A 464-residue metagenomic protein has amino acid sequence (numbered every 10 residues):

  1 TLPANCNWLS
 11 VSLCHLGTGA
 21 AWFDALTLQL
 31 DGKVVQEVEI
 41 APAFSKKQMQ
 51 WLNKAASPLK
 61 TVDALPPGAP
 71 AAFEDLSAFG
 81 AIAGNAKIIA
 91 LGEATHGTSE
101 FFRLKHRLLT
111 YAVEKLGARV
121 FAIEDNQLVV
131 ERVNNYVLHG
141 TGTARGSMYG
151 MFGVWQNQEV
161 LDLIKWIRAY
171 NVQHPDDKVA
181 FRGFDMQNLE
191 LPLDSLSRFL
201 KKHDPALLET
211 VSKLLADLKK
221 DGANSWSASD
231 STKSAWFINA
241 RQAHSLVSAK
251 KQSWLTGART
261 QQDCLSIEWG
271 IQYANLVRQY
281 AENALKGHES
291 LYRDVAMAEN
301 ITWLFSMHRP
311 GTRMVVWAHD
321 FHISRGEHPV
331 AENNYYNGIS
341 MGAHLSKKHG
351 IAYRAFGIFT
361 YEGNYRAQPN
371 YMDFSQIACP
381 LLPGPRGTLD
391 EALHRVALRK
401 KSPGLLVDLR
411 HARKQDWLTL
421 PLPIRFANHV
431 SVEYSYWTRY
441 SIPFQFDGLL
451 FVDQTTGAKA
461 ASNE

Functional and structural regions predicted by a protein language model:
L2-N5, W22, L30-E464: Structured catalytic-domain cores with a bias toward divalent-metal coordination
S10, F23-A25: Hydrophobic residues on conserved beta-strands that form the core of alpha/beta folds
S12-G19: Short beta-strand-plus-loop segments that form exposed binding edges in beta-rich domains
C14, L26, F184: Short loop/turn motifs enriched for small/polar and acidic residues
